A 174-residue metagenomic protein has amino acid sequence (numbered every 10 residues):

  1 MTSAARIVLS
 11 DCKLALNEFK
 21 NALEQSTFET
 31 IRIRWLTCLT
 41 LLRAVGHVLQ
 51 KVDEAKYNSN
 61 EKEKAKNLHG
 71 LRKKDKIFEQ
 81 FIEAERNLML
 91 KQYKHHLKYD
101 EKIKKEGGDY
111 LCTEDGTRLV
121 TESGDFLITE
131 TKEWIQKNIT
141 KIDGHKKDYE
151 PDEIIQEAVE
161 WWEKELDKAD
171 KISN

Functional and structural regions predicted by a protein language model:
M1-L36, T40, E54-N174: Acidic, Ser/Thr/Gly/Pro-rich intrinsically disordered interaction regions
V48-K51: Long, hydrophobic/aromatic-enriched structural stretches that serve as scaffold segments
